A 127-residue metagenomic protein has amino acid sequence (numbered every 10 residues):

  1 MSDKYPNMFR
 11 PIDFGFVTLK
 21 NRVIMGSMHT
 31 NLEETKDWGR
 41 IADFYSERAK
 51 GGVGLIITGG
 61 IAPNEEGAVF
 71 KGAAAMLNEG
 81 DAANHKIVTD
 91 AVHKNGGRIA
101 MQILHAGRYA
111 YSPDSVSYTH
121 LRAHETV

Functional and structural regions predicted by a protein language model:
S2-L104: N-terminal capping/small domains of soluble enzymes
H105-Y109: Short, internal active-site loops enriched in acidic
A110-S115: Short acidic, glycine/serine/threonine-rich loops at helix termini
H120-V127: Single conserved hydrophobic/aromatic residue that forms the stacking wall/gate of nucleotide- or nucleobase-binding
